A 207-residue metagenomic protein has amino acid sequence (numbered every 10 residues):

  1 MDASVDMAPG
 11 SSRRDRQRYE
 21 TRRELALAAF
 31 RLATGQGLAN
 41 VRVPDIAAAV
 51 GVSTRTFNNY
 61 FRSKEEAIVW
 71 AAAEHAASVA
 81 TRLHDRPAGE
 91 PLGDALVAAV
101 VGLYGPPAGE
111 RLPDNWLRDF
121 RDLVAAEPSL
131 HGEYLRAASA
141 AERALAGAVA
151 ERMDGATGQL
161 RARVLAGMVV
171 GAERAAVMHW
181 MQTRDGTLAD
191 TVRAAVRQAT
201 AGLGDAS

Functional and structural regions predicted by a protein language model:
M1-D6, Q182-S207: C-terminal peripheral helix-coil segments that are non-catalytic and often amphipathic
M1-Q36, N40-A49: Basic, helix-initiating cap at the start of DNA-binding domains
E20, Q36-L38, G51, N58-W70 (+1 more regions): HTH DNA-binding helix-turn interface
T34, V43, A72-A80: Short, basic, alpha-helical segments at the C-terminal edge of helix-turn-helix-like DNA-binding modules
A77-F120: Hydrophobic alpha-helical connector segments
P107, R111, R152, A176-R184: Secondary-structure edge/capping motif, primarily at the C-terminal ends of alpha-helices and the immediately following
P128-M153, L160-G167: Amphipathic alpha-helical packing segments from all-alpha helical-bundle domains
L135-A137, A166-D185, A201-A206: Amphipathic C-terminal alpha-helical segment
